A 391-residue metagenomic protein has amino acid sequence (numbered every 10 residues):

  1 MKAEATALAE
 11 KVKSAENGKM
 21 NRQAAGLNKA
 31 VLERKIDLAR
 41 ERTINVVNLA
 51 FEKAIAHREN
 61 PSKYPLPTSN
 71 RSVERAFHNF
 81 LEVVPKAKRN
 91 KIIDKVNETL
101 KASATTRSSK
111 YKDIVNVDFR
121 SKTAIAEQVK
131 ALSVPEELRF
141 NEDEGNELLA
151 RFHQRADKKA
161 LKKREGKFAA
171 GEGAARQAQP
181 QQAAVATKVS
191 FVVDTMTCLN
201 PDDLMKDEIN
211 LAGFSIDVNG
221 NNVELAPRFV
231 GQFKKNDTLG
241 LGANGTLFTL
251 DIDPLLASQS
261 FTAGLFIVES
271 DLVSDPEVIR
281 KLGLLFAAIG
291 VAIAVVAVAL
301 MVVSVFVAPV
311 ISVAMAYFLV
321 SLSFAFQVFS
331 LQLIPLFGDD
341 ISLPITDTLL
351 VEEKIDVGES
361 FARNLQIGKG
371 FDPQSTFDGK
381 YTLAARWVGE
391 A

Functional and structural regions predicted by a protein language model:
K2-L204, Y317-A391: Acidic, S/T/P/G-rich intrinsically disordered/coiled linkers that flank and lead into C2-type membrane-binding modules
T187, D207-I209, F261: Core residues of folded domains in eukaryotic genome-function proteins
T187, D275-V278, A308: Nuclear nucleic-acid-binding regulatory modules
V193-D237: Calcium-regulated, polybasic anionic-phospholipid
L211, G242-A288, L331-D340: Eukaryotic beta-sheet cores, primarily in C2 and C2-like/PH beta-sandwich modules
G213-D217, E269, G389: Residue-level signal for short segments within beta-strands and strand-turn junctions of well-structured beta-sheet
K234-K235, G242, I345: Intrinsically disordered, low-complexity peptide-like regions
K281-Q332: Small-residue-rich hydrophobic membrane-insertion segments
